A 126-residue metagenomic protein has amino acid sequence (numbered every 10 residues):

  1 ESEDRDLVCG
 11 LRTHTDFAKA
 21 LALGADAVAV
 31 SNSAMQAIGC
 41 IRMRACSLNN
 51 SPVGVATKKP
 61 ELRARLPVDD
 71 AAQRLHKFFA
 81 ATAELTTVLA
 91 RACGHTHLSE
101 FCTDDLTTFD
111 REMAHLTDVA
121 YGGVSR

Functional and structural regions predicted by a protein language model:
E1-S2, R12-A18, A22-R126: Alpha/beta catalytic cores of nucleotide-metabolism and tRNA/nucleoside-modifying enzymes
R5-C9: Extended hydrophobic secondary-structure segments that form protein cores and membrane-embedded regions
